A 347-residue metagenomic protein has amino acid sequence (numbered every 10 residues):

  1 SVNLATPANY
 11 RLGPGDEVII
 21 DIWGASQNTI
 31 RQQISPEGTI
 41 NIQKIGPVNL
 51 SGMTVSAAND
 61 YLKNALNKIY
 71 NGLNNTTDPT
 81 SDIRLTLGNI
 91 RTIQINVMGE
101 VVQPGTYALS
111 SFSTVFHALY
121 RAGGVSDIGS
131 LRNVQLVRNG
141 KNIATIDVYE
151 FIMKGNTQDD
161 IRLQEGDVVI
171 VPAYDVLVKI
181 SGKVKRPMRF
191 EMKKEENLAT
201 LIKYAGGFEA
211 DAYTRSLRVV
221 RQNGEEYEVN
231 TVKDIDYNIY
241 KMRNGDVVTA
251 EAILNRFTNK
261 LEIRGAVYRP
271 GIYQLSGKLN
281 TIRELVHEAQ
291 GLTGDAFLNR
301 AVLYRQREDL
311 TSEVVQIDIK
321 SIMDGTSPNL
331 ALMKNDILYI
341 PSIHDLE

Functional and structural regions predicted by a protein language model:
S1-E347: Ser/Thr/Pro/Gly-biased, low-complexity, turn-/loop-rich segments that often occur immediately after N-terminal
